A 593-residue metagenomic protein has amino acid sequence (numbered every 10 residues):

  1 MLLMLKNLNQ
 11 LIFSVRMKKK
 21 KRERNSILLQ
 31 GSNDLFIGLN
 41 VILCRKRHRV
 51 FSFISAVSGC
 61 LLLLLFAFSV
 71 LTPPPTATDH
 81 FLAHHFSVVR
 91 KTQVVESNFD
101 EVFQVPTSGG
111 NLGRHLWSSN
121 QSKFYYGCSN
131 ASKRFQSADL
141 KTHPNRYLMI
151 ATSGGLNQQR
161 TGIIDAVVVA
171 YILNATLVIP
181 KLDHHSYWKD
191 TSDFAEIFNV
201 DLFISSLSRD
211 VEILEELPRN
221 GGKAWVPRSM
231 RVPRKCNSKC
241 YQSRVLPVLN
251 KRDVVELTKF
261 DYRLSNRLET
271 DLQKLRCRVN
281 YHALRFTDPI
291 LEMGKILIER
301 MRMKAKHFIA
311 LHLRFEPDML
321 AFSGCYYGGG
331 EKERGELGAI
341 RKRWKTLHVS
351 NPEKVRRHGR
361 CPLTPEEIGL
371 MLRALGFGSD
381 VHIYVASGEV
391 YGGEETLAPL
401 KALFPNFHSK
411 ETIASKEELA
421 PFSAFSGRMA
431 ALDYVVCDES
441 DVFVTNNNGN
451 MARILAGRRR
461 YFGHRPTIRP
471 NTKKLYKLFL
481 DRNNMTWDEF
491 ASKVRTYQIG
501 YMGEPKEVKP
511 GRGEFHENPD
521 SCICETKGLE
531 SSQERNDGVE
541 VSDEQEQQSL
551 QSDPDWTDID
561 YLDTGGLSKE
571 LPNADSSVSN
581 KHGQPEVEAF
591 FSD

Functional and structural regions predicted by a protein language model:
L2-D593: N-terminal targeting/anchoring "stem" of glycan-biosynthesis enzymes
